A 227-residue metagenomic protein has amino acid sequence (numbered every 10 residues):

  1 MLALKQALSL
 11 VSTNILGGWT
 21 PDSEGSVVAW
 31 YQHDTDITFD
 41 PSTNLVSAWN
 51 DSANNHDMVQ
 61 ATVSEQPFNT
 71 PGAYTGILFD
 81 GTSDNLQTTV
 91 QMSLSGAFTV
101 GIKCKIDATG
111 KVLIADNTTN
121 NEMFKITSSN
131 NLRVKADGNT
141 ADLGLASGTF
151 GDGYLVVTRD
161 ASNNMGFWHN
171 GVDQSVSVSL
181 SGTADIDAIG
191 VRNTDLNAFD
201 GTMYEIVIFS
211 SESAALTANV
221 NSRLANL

Functional and structural regions predicted by a protein language model:
M1-S83, A218-L227: Extracytoplasmic low-complexity segments
D40, A48-N50, T62-Y74, L78-R133 (+4 more regions): Extracellular glycan-recognition modules
N54-V59, D84, T140-L143, Q174-S175: Short, isolated positions in well-ordered beta-strands
T89-Q91, D142-S147, V176-V178: Beta-strand-rich interaction surfaces with strong enrichment in secreted/lumenal proteins
N130, V176-T202: Flexible glycan-contacting loops in extracellular carbohydrate-active proteins
L132-Y154: Short, aromatic/His-centered strand-loop micro-motif at the edge of beta-sheets
D137, W168-V172: Short strand-turn-strand beta-turns centered on an Asx-Gly dipeptide
G151-G166: Localized edge beta-strand/strand-to-loop motifs within extracellular or lumenal beta-rich domains
